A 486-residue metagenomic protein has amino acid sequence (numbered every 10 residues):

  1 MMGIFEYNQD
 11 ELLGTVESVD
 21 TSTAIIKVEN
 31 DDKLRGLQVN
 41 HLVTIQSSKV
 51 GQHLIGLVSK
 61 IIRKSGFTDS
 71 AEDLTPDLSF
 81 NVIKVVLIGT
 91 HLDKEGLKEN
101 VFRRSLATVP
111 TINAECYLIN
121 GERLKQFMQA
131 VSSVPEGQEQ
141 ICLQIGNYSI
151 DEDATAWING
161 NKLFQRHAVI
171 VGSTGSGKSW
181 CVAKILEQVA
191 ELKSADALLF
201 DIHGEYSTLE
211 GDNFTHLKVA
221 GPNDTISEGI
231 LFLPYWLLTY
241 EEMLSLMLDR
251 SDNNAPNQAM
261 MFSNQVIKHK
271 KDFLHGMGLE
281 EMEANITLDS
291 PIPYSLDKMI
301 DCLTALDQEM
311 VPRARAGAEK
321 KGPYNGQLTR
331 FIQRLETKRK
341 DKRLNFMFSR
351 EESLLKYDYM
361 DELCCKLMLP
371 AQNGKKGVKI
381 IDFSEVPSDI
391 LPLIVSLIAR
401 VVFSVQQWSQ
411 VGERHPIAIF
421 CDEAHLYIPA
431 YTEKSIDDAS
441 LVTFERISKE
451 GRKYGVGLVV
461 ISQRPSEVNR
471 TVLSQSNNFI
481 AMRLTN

Functional and structural regions predicted by a protein language model:
M1-V171, I185, G412-H415, Y427-Y431: Basic- and hydrophobic-enriched, low-structure N-terminal and domain-boundary segments that flank ATP-binding catalytic
Q140-P222, R470: Glycine-rich phosphate-binding loop of nucleotide-binding enzymes
Q188-E191, V402-Q407, S440-L458: Substrate-engagement module of ASCE P-loop NTPases
S194-L198, K375-V378, R414-A418, Y454-V459: Loop/turn-to-beta-strand initiation segments
S207-T208, F214-L217, Y235-T443: P-loop NTPase motor domains
K218-G221, F232-L237, S476-N486: Conserved AAA+ ATPase "SRH/arginine-finger" region at the nucleotide-binding site
D249, E445-E450, Y454-N486: Conserved ATP-driven motor cores of ASCE-family P-loop NTPases powering translocation/secretion/packaging/pilus
